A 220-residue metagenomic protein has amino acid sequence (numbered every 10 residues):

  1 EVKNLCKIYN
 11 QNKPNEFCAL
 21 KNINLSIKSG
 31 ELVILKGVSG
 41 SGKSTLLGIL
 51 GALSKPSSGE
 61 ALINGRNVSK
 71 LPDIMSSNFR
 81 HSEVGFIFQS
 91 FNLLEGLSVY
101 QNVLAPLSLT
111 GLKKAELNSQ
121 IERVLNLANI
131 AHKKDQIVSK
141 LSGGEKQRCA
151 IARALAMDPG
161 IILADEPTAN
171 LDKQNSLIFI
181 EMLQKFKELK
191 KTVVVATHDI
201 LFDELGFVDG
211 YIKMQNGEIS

Functional and structural regions predicted by a protein language model:
K36-V38: The feature captures the beta-strand-to-loop junction immediately N-terminal to the Walker
G51: Helix-to-loop junction immediately C-terminal to a conserved catalytic motif
G59-N67: Conserved ABC transporter NBD signature motif
H81, M157, L189: Conserved signature/switch motifs of ABC ATPase nucleotide-binding domains
L97-A105: Short coil-to-helix segment of the ABC ATPase nucleotide-binding domain corresponding to the Q-loop/switch region
I137-L141, E145: Conserved ABC ATPase signature
I162-D165: Catalytic Walker B motif of ABC-type/P-loop ATPase nucleotide-binding domains
